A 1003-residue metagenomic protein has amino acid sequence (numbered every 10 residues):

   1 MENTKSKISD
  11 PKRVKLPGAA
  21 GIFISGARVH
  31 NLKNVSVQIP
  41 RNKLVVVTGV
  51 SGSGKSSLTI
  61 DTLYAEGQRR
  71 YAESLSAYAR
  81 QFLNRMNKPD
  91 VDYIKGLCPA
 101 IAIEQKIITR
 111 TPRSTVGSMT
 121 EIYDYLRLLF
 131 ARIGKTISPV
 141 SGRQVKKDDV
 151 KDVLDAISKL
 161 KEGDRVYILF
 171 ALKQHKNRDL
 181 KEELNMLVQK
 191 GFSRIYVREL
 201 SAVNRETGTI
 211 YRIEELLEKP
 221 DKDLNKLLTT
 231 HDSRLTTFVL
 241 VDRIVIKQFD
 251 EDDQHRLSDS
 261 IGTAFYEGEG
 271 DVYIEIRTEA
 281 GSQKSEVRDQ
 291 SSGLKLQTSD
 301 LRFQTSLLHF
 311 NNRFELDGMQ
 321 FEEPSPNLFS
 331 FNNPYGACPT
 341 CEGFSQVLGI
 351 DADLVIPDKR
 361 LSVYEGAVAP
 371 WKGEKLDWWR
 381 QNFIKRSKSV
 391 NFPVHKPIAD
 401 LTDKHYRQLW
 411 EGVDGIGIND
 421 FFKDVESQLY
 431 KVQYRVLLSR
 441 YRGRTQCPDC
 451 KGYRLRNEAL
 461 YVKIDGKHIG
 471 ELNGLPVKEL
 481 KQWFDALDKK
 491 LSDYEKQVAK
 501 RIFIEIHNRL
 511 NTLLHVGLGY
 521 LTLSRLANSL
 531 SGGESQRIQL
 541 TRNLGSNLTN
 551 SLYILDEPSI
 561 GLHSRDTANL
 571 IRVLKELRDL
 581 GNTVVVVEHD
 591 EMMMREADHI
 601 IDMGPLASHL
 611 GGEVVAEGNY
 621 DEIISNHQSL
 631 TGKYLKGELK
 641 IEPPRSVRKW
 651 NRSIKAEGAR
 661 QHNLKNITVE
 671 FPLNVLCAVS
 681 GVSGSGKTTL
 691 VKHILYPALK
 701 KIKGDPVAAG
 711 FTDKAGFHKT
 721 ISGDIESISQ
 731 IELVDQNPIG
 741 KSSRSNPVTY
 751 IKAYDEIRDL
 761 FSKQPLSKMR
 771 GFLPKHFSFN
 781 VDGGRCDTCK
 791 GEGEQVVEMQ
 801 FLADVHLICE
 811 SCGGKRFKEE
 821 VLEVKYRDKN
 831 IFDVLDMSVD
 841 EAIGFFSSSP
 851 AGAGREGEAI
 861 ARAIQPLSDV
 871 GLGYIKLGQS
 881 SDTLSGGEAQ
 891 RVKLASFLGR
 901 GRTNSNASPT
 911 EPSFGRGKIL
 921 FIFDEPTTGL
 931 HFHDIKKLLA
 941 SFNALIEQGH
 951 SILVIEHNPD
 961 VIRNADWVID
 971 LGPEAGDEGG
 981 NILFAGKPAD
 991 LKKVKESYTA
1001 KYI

Functional and structural regions predicted by a protein language model:
M1-G281, E286-I1003: Conserved phosphate-binding elements of NTP-dependent enzyme cores
